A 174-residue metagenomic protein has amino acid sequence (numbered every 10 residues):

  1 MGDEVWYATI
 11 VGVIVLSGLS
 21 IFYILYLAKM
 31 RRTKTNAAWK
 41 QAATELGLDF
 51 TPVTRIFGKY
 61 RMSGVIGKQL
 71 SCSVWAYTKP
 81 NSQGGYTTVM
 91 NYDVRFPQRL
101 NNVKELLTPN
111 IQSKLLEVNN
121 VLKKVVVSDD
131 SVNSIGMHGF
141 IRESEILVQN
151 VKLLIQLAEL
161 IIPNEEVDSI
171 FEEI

Functional and structural regions predicted by a protein language model:
M1-N36: N-terminal signal-anchor transmembrane alpha helix of single-pass membrane proteins, serving as the membrane-anchoring
R32-Q69, S73-I174: Charged, low-complexity intrinsically disordered regions
